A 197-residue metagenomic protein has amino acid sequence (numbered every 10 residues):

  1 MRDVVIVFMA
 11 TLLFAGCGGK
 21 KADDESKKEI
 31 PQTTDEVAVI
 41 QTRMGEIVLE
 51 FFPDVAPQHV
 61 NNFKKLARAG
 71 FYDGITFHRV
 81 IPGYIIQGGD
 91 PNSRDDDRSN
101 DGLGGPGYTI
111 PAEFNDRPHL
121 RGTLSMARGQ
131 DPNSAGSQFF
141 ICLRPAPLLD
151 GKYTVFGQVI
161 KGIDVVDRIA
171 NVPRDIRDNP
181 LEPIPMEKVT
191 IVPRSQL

Functional and structural regions predicted by a protein language model:
R2-F8: Sec-dependent signal peptide recognition, specifically the positively charged N-region followed immediately by
V5, F14-L197: Cyclophilin-like peptidyl-prolyl cis-trans isomerases
